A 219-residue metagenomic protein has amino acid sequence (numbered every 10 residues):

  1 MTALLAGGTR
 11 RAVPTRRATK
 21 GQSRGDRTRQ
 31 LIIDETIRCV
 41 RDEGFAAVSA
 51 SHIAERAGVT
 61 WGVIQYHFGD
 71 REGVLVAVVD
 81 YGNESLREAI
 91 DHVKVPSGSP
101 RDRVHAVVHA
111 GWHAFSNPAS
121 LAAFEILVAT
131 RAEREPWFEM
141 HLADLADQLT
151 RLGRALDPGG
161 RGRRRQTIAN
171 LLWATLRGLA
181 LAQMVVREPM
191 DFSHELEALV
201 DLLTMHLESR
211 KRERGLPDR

Functional and structural regions predicted by a protein language model:
M1-E43, A50-R56, G73-V76: Basic, helix-initiating cap at the start of DNA-binding domains
L4, R163-V185, S193-L202: Hydrophobic alpha-helical segments that form the core of small-molecule binding pockets and/or dimer interfaces
A57-F68: Short hydrophobic/aromatic patch on the recognition helix
F68, H113, I126-E133: Short helix-capping/turn signature of helix-turn-helix
A77, I90-S120, I168-L172: Hydrophobic alpha-helical connector segments
D80-L86: Short, basic, alpha-helical segments at the C-terminal edge of helix-turn-helix-like DNA-binding modules
R87-H92, S116-L121, R134-G159, Q166-N170 (+1 more regions): Amphipathic alpha-helical packing segments from all-alpha helical-bundle domains
H113-N117, A129, W173-M190, T204-E213: Amphipathic C-terminal alpha-helical segment
